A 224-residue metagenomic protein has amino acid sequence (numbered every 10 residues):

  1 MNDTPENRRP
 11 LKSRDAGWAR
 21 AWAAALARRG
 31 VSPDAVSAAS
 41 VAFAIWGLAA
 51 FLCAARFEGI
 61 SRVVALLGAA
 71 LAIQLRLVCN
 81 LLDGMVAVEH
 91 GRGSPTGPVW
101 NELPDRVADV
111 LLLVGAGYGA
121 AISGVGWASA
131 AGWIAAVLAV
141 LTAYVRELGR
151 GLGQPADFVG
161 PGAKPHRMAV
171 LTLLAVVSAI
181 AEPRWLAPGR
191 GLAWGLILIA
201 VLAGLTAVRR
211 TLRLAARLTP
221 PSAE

Functional and structural regions predicted by a protein language model:
M1-A70, L111-E224: Hydrophobic alpha-helical transmembrane segments
I73, G84-A130: Basic, amphipathic juxtamembrane/active-site segments that coordinate anionic phosphate or diphosphate groups
